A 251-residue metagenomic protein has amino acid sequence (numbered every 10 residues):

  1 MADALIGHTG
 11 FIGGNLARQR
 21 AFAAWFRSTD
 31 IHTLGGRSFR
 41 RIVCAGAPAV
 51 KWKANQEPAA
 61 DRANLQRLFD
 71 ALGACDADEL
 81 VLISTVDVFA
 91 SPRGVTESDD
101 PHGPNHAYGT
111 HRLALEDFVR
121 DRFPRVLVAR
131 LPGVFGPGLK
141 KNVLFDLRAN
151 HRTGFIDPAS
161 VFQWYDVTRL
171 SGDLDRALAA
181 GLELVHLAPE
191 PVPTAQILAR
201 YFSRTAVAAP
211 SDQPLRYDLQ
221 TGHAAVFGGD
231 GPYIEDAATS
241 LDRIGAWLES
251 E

Functional and structural regions predicted by a protein language model:
M1-F22: N-terminal Rossmann NAD(P)H-binding glycine-rich loop of SDR-like oxidoreductase domains
N15-A23, G35, I197-R200: A short, Lys/Arg-enriched amphipathic alpha-helix followed by its capping loop at the start of a domain
N15-L16, W52-A54, A90-G94, G138-K140 (+1 more regions): Short glycine-/acidic-enriched loop or helix-start segments at secondary-structure transitions that form or flank
T29-D78, L82-V95: NAD(P)H-binding glycine-rich loop region in Rossmannoid oxidoreductase-like domains and their noncatalytic homologs
A59-A63, R67, R93-A129: Catalytic helix-loop patch of NAD(P)-dependent Rossmann-fold dehydrogenases
V88, V134-G136, V192: Conserved sequence/active-site signature of Rossmann-fold short-chain dehydrogenase/reductase
D117-W164, R169: NAD(P)-dependent short-chain dehydrogenase/reductase
D173-A225, A238, D242-E251: Mid/C-terminal beta-alpha module of Rossmann-like enzyme folds, strongest in SDR-family dehydrogenases/epimerases
